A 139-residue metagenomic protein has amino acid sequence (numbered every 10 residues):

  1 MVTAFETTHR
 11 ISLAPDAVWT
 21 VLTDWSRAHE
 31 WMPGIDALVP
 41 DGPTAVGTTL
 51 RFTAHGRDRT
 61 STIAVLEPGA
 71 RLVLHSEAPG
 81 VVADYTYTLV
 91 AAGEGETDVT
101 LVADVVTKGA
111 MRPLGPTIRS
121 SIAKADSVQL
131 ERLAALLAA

Functional and structural regions predicted by a protein language model:
M1-V39: Hydrophobic ligand-binding cavity/cleft-lining segments
A4, D58-T60, G80-D84: Short, mixed charged/polar active-site loops that provide acid/base catalysis or chelate metal/phosphate cofactors
I35-V39, A134-A139: Short, highly charged C-terminal tails/helix-capping segments
L38-V46: A solvent-exposed, acidic/Ser-Thr-rich amphipathic alpha-helical stretch
T48-H55, L72-A78: Short beta-strand segments that buttress and anchor functional surface loops
P68-A70, E94: Short, conserved beta-turn/loop elements at beta-strand boundaries and strand-helix junctions
H75-V128, L133-L136: Beta-strand/loop substructures that line and gate deep hydrophobic ligand-binding cavities in soluble
